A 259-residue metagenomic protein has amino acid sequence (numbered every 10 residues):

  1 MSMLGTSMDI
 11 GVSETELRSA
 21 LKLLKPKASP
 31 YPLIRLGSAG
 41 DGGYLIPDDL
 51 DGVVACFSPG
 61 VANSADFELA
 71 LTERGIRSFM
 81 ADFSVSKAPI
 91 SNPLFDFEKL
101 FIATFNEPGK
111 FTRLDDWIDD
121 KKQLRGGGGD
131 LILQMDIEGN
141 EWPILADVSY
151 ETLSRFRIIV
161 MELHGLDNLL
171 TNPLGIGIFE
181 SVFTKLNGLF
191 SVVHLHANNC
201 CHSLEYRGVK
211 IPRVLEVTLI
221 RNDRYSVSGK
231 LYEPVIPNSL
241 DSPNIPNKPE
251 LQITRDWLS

Functional and structural regions predicted by a protein language model:
M1-S259: Phosphate/nucleotide-binding beta-alpha loop and adjacent structural elements of enzyme active sites
